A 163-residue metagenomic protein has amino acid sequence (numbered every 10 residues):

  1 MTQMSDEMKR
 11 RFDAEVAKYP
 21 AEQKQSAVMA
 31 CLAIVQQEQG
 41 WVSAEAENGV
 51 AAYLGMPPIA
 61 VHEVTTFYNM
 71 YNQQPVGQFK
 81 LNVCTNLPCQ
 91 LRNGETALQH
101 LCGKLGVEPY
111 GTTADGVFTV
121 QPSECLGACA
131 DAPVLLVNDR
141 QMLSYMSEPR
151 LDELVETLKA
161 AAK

Functional and structural regions predicted by a protein language model:
M1-K163: Signature of N-terminal electron-transfer/Fe-S-associated modules in redox systems
